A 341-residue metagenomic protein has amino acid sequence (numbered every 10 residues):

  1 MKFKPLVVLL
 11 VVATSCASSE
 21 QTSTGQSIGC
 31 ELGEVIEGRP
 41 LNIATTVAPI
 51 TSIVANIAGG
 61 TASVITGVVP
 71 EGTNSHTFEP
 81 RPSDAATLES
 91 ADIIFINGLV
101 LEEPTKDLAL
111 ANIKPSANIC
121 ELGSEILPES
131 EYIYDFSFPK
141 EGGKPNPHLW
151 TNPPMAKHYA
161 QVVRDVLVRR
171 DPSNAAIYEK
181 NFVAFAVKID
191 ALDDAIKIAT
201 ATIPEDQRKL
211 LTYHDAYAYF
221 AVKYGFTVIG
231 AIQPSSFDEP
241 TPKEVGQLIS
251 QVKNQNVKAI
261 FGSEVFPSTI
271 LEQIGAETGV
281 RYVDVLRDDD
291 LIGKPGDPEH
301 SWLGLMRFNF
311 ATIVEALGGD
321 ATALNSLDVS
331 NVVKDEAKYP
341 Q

Functional and structural regions predicted by a protein language model:
K2-L9: Sec-dependent signal peptide recognition, specifically the positively charged N-region followed immediately by
L9-L10, S23: Residue-level signal for mature regions of secreted extracellular proteins and peptides
C16-Q341: Extracytoplasmic metal-acquisition and chelation regions
